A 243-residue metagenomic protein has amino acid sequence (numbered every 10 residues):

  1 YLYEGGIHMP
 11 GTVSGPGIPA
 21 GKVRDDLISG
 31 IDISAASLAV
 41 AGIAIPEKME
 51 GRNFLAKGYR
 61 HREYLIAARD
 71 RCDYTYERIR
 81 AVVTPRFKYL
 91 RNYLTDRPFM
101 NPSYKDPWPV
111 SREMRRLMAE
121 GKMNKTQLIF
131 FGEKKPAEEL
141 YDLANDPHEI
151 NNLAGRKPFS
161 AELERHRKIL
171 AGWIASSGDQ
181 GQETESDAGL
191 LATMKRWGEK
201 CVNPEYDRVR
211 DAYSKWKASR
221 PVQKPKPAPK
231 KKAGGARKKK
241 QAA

Functional and structural regions predicted by a protein language model:
Y1-K48, R52-H61, R80, R91 (+2 more regions): Substrate-binding rim/cap in mid-to-C-terminal beta-strand-loop elements of soluble/periplasmic
M9, P85, Y141, N145: Single, functionally critical "micro-switch" positions that shape active/binding sites and transmembrane helices
I18-P19, F54, R71-D73, F87-Y89 (+4 more regions): Short, solvent-exposed loop/turn segments at secondary-structure junctions
A41-E139, Y213: C-terminal cap/loop subdomain of S1 sulfatases and analogous C-terminal strand-loop tails that border
G121-E138, L143-N145, E149, L153-A243: Long, internal low-complexity/basic segments
